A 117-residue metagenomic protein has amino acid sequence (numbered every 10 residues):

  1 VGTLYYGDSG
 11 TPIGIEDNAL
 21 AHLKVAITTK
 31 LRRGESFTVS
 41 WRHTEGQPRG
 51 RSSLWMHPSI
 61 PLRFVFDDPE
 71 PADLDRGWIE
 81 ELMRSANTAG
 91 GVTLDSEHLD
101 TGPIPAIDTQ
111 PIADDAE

Functional and structural regions predicted by a protein language model:
V1, R32-S36: A short, compositionally biased
V1-E16: Short, extreme N-terminal segment that most often corresponds to the first beta-strand
T3-L4, S53, G77: Non-catalytic effector/regulatory segments
S9, N18, R42-T44: Histidine- and/or cysteine-centered catalytic micro-motif in compact active-site loops
P12, A21-H22, G46, E70: Short, surface-exposed beta-strand-loop junctions and turns on beta-sheet-rich folds
D17-T29: Charged, amphipathic alpha-helical segments
E35-D67, P71: Short, structured protein-protein interaction patches enriched in aromatics and acidic/basic residues, typified by
P69-E117: Mixed-charge, glycine-accented linear interaction segment located at domain edges/termini
